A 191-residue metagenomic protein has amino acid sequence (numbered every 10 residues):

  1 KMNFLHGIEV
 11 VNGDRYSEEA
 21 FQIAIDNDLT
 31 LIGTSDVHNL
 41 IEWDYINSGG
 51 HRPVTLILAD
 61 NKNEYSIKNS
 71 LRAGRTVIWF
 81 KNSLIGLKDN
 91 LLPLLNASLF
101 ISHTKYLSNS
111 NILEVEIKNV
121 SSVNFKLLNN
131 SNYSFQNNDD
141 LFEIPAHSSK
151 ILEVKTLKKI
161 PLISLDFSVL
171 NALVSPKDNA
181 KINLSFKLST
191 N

Functional and structural regions predicted by a protein language model:
K1-N191: Charged catalytic cores and adjacent phosphate/nucleic-acid-binding surfaces used for phosphate/nucleic-acid chemistry
